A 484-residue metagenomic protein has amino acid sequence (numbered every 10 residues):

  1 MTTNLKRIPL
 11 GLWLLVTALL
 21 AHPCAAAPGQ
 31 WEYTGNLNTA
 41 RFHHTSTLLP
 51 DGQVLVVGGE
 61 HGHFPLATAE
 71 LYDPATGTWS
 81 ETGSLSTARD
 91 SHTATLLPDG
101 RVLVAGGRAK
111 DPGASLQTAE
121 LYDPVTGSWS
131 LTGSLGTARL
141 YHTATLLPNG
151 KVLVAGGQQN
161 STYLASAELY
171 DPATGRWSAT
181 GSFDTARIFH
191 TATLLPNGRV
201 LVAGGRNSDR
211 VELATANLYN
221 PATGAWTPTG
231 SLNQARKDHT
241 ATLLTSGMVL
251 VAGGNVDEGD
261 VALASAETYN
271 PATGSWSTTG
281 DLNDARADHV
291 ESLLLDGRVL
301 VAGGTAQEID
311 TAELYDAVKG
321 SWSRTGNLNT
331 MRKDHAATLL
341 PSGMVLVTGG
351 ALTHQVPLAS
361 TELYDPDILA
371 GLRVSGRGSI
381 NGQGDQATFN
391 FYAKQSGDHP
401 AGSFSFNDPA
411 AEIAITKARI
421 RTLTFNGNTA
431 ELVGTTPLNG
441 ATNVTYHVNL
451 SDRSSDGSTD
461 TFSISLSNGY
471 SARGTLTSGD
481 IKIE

Functional and structural regions predicted by a protein language model:
T2-L12: Bacterial N-terminal signal peptides that target proteins for export
L14-V16, L20-A370: Kelch-like beta-propeller repeat domains
A27-W31, L369-Y392: Boundary/junction segments of secreted and surface-exposed precursor proteins
L358, E362-L363, L466-E484: Edge beta-strand at a domain terminus
G376, L432-T436, I464: Residue-level detector of buried hydrophobic side-chain packing in well-ordered secondary-structure elements
F389-V444: Predominantly extracellular/secreted and cell-surface proteins with exposed, flexible low-complexity segments
P400-N407, G457-S467: Short polybasic amphipathic segments
T442-F462: A short, surface-exposed beta-strand/turn
